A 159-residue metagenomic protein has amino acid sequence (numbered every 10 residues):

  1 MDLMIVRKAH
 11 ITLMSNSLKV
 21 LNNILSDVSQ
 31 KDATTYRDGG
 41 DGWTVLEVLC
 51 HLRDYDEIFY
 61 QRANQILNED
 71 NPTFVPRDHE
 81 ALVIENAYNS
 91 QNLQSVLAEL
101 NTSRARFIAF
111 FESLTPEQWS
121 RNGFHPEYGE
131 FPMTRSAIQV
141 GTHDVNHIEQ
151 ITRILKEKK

Functional and structural regions predicted by a protein language model:
M1-N23, K156: Extreme N-terminal tail/first-helix region
L3-V6, G42-W43, L82-V96, E127-R135: Acidic/His metal-coordination segments adjacent to aromatic residues that form catalytic metal sites in metalloenzymes
R7, I11-M14, V45, L93-L100 (+2 more regions): Hydrophobic packing residues in well-ordered alpha-helices of helical domains and bundles
I11, N22, L46-L49, L97 (+3 more regions): Non-transmembrane alpha-helical segments in soluble domains of secreted/periplasmic/extracellular proteins
S17, V83-S120, V140: Acidic/histidine-rich alpha-helical segments that form the ligand environment of transition-metal centers
S17-V20, I24, Y55, S103 (+3 more regions): Amphipathic, well-ordered alpha-helical segments in soluble domains
S26-A33, E112-S120, K156-K159: Surface-exposed helix-capping loop/turn segments at secondary-structure junctions
T34-H79, I108, N122-K159: Short, contiguous alpha-helical
